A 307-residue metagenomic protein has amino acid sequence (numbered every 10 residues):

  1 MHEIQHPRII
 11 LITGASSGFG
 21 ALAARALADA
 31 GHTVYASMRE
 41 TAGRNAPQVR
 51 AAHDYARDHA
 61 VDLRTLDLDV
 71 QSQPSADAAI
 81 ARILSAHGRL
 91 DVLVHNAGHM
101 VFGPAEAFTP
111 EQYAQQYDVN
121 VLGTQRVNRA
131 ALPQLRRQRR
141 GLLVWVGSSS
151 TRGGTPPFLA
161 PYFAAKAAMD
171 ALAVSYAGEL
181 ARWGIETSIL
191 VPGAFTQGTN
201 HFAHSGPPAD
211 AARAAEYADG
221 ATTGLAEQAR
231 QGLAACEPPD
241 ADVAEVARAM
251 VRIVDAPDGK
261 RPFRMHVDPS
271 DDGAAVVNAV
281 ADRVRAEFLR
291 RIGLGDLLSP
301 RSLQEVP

Functional and structural regions predicted by a protein language model:
H2-R39: Canonical Rossmann dinucleotide-binding motif of NAD(H)/NADP(H)-dependent dehydrogenases/reductases, specifically
P7-R8, R89-L90, L135-S148, R182-E186: Active-site loop of short-chain dehydrogenase/reductase
L66-A78, P110: The beta1-alpha1 cofactor-binding region of Rossmann-like NAD(H)/NADP(H)-dependent oxidoreductases
P104-A105, Q112-A114: Substrate-binding pocket helix/loop in short-chain dehydrogenase/reductase
N128-R129: A short, exposed helix-loop element centered on a Lys and neighboring polar residues
V144-A168, V174, G178-A181, G193-P207: Catalytic loop of short-chain dehydrogenase/reductase
R182-R261: SDR active-site lid
